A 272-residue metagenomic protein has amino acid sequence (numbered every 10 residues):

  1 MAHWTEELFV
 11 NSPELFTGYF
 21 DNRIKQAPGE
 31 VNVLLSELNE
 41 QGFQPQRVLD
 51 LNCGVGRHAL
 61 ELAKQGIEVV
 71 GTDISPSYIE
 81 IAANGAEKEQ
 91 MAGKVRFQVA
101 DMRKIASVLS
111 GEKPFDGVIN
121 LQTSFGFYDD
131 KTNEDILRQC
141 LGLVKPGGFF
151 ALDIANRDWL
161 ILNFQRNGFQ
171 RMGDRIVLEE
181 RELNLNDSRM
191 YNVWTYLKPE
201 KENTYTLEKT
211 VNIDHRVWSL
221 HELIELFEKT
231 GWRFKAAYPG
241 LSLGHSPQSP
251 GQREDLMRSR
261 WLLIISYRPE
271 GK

Functional and structural regions predicted by a protein language model:
M1-Q44: Conserved class I S-adenosyl-L-methionine
Q44-G54: Conserved class I S-adenosyl-L-methionine
L60-I105: Class I SAM-dependent methyltransferase SAM/SAH-binding core
S107-G117: A short acidic, Gly/Pro-enriched loop at the edge of an enzyme's catalytic core that lines a small-molecule cofactor
D116-K131: A short SAM/SAH-binding and catalytic strip from SAM-dependent methyltransferases
K131, A151-E225: SAM-dependent methyltransferase
E134-P146: A short glycine-rich, Lys/Arg-flanked "PGG" loop and its adjoining helix->strand segment in the class I
V217-K272: C-terminal lobe and adjacent flexible extensions of AdoMet/dcAdoMet transferase-like proteins
